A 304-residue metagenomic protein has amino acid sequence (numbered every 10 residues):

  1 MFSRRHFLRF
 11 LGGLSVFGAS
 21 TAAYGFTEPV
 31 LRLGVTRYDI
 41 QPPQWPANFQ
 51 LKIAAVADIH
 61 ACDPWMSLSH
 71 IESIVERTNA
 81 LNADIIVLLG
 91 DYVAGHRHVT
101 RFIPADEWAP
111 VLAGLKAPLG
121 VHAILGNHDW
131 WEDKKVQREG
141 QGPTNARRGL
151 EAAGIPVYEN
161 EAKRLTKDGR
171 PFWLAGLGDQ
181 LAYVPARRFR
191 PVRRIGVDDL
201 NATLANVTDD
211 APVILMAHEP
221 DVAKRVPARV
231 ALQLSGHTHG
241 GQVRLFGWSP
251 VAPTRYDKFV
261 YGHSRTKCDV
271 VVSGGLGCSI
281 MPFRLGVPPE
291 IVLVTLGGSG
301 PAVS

Functional and structural regions predicted by a protein language model:
M1, G18-F49, A54, S73-E76: C-terminal segment of N-terminal export signals and the immediately downstream linker at the start of the mature
M1-F17: N-terminal secretory signal peptides and thylakoid transit peptides that target proteins across membranes
P42-I53, I155, A162-L174, R265-V270: Beta-strand-turn-beta hairpins that frame and shape the catalytic cleft of phosphate-ester-processing enzymes
Q50-H60, P171-L181, I214-A217, D269-G275: Active-site-proximal beta-strand elements of phosphoester/diester hydrolases
Q50-R148, A153: Membrane-embedded segments
V56-A57, I86-D91, G120-N127, Y158-N160 (+3 more regions): Active-site neighborhood of phospho(di)ester-bond hydrolases with catalytic His/Asp-centered motifs
D133-I155, K167-V213, A223, R284-L285: Binuclear metal-dependent hydrolase catalytic cores centered on His/Asp/Glu-rich metal-binding motifs
I214, E219-P301: Conserved beta-sheet core of the metallophosphoesterase superfamily
